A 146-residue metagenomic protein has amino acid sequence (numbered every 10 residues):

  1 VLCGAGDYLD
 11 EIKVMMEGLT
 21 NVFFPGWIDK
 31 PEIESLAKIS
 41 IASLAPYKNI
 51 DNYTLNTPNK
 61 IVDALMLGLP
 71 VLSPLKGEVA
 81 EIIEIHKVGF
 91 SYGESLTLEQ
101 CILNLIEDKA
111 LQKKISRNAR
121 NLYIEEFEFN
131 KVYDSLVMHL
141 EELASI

Functional and structural regions predicted by a protein language model:
D10-S35: Nucleotide-activated donor-binding/catalytic signature segment of Leloir-type glycosyltransferases, i.e., the conserved
A37-T54, L69: Acidic donor-binding loop of glycosyltransferase active sites
K38-I41, I61-P70, P74, H86: Conserved donor-binding/catalytic loop of nucleotide-activated donor transferases
A45-Y47, T57, P74-L75, Y92-G93: Conserved acidic donor-binding loop of glycosyltransferase catalytic domains
N49-I50, P70, G77-E78, L96: Flexible glycine-rich beta->alpha loop in the catalytic core of nucleotide-sugar glycosyltransferases
L55, K76-H86, S91: Short acidic/histidine- and often glycine-rich active-site loop of Leloir-type glycosyltransferases that engages
I85-L96, N104-A110: Conserved acidic donor-binding segment of nucleotide-sugar-dependent glycosyltransferases
Q100, N104, L111-E126, V132 (+2 more regions): A short, well-ordered alpha-helix in the C-terminal region of glycosyltransferases
